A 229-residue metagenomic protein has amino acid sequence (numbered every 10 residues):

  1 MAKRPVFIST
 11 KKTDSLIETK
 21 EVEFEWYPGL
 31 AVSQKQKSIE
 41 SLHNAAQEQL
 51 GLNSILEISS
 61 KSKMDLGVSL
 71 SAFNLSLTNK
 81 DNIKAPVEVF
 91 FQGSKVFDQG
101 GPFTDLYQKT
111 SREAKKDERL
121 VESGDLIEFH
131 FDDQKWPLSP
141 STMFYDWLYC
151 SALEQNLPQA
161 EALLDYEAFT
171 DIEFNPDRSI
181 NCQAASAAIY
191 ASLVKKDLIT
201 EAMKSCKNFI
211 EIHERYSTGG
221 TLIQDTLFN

Functional and structural regions predicted by a protein language model:
M1-S60: Short, extreme N-terminal leader segments that mark the start of a protein/domain
I55, T142, C206-E211, L222-N229: N-terminal intrinsically disordered, cationic/polar leader segments that include organellar targeting peptides
I58-R119: Aromatic- and glycine-enriched beta-alpha-beta binding-site module
K61-D65, Q134-S139, I172-I180: Short, charged/polar micro-motifs that form catalytic or ligand-binding hotspots
R112, D117-L138: A contiguous pocket-lining binding segment that forms or flanks enzyme active sites
V121-G124, T142-T170: Short acidic, glycine/tyrosine-flanked loop/strand segments centered on an H-E-D-like triad
D177-Y190: Active-site nucleophilic cysteine motif
A191-T200, L227: Charged low-complexity "KEKE/polyampholyte" interaction tracts
